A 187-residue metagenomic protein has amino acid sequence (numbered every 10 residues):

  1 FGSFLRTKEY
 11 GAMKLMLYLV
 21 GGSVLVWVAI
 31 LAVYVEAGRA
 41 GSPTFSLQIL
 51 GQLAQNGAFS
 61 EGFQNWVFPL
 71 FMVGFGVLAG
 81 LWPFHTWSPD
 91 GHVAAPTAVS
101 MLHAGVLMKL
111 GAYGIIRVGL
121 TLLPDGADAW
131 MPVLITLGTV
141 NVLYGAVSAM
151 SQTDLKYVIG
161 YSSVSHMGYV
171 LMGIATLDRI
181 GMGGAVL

Functional and structural regions predicted by a protein language model:
F1-V24, G105-V106, L110, W130-R179: Internal transmembrane alpha-helices of multipass membrane proteins
T7-A12, L17, S23-T86, D90 (+3 more regions): Juxtamembrane/interfacial segments at transmembrane-helix boundaries in multi-pass membrane proteins
A94-A95, S100: Solvent-exposed interhelical
